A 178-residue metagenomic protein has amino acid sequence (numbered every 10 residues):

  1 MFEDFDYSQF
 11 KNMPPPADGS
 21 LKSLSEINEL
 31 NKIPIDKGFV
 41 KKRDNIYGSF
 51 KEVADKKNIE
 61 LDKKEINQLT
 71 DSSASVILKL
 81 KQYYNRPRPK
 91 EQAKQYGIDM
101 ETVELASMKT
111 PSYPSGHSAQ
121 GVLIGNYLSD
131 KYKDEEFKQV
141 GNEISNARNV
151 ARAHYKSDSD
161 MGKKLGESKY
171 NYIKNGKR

Functional and structural regions predicted by a protein language model:
M1-E3, N175-R178: Charge-dense, intrinsically disordered terminal/linker segments
M1-H154: Hydrophobic alpha-helical bundle signature of multipass membrane enzymes
D99, D130-K131, G166, Y172 (+1 more regions): Hydrophobic alpha-helical segments
E143-K174: Interfacial helix-loop-helix junctions of multi-pass membrane proteins
